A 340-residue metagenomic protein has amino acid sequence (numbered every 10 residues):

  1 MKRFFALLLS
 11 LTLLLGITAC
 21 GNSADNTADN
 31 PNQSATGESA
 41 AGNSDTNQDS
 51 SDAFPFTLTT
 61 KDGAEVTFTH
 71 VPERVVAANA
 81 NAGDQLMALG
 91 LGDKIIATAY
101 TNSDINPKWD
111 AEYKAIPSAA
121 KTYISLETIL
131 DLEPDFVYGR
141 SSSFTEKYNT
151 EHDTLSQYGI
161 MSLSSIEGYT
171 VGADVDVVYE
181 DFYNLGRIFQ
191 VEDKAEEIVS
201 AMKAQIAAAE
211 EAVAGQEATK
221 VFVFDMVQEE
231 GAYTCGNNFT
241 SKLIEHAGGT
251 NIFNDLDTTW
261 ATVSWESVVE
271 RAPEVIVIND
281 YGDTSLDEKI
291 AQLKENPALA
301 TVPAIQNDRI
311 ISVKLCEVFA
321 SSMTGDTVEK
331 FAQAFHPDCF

Functional and structural regions predicted by a protein language model:
R3-F4, L9, A19-D84, I188-V223 (+1 more regions): Bacterial Sec-exported substrate-binding components of ABC uptake systems
L14-I17: Bacterial Sec-type N-terminal signal peptides, specifically the leucine/valine-rich hydrophobic h-region
T60-G63, I116-E127, E146, L256-W265: Short helix-initiation/N-cap motifs at beta->coil->alpha
A77-L132, F136-S142, I252: A short, structured surface patch at a secondary-structure boundary
N79, S141-S142, L256, N279-D283 (+1 more regions): Short secondary-structure boundary segments
N102-N106, Y233-W260: Alpha-helical, coiled-coil/dimerization segments enriched in small aliphatic residues
D104-I105, S141-T150, I160-N184, A218-F239: Extracytoplasmic ligand-binding site segments that recognize negatively charged/polar headgroups
A173-Q190, E196, V275-F340: Structured C-terminal subdomain patch of bacterial secreted/periplasmic proteins
